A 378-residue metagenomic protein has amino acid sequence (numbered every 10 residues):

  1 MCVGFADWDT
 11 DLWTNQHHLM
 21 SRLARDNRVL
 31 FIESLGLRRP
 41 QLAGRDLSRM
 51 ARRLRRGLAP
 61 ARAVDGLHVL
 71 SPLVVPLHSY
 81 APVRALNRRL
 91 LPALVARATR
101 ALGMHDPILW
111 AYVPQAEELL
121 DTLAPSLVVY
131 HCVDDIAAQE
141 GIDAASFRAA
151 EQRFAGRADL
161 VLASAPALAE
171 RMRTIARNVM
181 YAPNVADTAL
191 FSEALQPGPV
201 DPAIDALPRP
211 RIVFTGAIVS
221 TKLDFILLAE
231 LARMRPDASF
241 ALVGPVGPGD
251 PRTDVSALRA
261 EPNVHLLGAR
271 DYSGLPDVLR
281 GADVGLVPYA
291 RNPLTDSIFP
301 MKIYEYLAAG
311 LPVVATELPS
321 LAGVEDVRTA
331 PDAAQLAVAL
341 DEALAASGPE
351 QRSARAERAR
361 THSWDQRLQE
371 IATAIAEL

Functional and structural regions predicted by a protein language model:
L19, A93-A98, D121, D143-V161: Membrane-proximal helix-turn-helix segments that form the acceptor-binding/catalytic region of lipid-linked
A158-Y181, G323: A short, active-site helix/loop in glycosyltransferases that binds the activated sugar's phosphate group
A167, A182-A194: Carbohydrate-associated surface elements
I204-K222: Conserved donor-binding/catalytic core segment of Leloir-type glycosyltransferases
G244, R252-D277: Nucleotide-activated donor-binding/catalytic signature segment of Leloir-type glycosyltransferases, i.e., the conserved
N263, L279-S297, L311: Acidic donor-binding loop of glycosyltransferase active sites
A322-E342: Change "using UDP/GDP/dTDP sugars" to "using nucleotide sugars
G348-I375: A charged, aromatic-enriched C-terminal amphipathic alpha-helix characteristic of glycosyltransferases across folds
